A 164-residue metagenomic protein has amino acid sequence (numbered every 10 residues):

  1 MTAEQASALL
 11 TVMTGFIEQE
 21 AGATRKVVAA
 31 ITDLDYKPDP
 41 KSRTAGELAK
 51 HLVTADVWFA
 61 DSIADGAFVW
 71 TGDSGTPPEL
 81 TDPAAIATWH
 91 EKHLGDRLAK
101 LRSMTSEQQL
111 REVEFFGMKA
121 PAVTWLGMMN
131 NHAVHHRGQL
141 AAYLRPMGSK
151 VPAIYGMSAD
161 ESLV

Functional and structural regions predicted by a protein language model:
M1, R43, P78-T81, M104 (+1 more regions): Short coil/turn linker and secondary-structure boundary residues
S7-T14, L80-A87, N130: Active-site rim elements
L10, T14-R25, D33-G75, E114-V164: Short, contiguous alpha-helical
I17, A21, V28, H90 (+1 more regions): Hydrophobic alpha-helical core bundles mediating ligand binding, dimerization, or RNAP-core interactions
D61-S62, G66-M104: Helix-adjacent hinge/juxtasegments
L101-F116: Acidic catalytic patch
